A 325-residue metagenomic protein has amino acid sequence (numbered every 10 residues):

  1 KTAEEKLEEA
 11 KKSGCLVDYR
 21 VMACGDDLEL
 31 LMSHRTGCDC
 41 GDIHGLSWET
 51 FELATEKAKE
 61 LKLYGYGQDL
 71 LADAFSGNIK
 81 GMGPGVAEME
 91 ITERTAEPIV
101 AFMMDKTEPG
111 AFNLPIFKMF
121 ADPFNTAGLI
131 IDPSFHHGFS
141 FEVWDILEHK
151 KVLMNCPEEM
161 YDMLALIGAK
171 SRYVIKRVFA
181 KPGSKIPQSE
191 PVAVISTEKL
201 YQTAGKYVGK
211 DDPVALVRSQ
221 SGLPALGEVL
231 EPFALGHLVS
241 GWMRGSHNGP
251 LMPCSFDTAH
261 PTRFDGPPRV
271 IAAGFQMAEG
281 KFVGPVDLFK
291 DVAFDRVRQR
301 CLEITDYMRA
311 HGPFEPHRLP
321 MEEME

Functional and structural regions predicted by a protein language model:
K1-E325: Regulatory and interdomain segments flanking nucleotide-handling catalytic cores in signaling/defense enzymes
